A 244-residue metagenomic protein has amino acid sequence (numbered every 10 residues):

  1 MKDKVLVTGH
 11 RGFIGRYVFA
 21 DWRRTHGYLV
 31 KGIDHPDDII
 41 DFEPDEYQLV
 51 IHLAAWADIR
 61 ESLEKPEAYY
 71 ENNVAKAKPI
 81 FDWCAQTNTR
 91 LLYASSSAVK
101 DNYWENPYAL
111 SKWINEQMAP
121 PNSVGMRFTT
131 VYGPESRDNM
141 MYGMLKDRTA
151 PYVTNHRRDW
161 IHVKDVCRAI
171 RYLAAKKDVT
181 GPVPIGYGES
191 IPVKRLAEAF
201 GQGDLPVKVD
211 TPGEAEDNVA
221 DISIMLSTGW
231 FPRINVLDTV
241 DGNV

Functional and structural regions predicted by a protein language model:
V5-R23: N-terminal Rossmann NAD(P)H-binding glycine-rich loop of SDR-like oxidoreductase domains
F42, V163, P192-R195, D210-G242: Conserved C-terminal active-site "lid" loop/helix of NAD(P)H-dependent oxidoreductases that clamps the redox cofactor
F42-N72, W83, A98-D101: NAD(P)H-binding glycine-rich loop region in Rossmannoid oxidoreductase-like domains and their noncatalytic homologs
K65-P79, N106, L110-S111, I161: Glycine-rich NAD(P)-binding loop of the Rossmann-fold in SDR/ketoreductase-type enzymes
K78-L110, V124: Conserved Rossmann-fold NAD(P)-dependent oxidoreductase catalytic core, especially the SDR/UDP-sugar
E105-A109, W113, Q117-C167, R171-Y172 (+1 more regions): NAD(P)-dependent short-chain dehydrogenase/reductase
V131-E135, P151-I161, V183-I191, D210-A215 (+1 more regions): Glycine-rich Rossmann NAD(P)(H)-binding loop
Y172, K176-E216: Mid/C-terminal beta-alpha module of Rossmann-like enzyme folds, strongest in SDR-family dehydrogenases/epimerases
